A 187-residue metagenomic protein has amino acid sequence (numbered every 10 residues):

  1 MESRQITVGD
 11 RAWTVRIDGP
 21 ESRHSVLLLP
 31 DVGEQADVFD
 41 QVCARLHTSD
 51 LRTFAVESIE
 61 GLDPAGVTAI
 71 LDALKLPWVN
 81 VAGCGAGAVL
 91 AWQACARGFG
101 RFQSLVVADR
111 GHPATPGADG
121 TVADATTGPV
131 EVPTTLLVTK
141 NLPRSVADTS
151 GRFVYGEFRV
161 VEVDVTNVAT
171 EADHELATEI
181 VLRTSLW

Functional and structural regions predicted by a protein language model:
T7-H24: Short beta-strand-to-loop junctions in surface cap/lid or active-site-entrance loops
R23-V32: Short beta-strand element of the alpha/beta-hydrolase
V32-C43: The serine-hydrolase catalytic nucleophile loop
C43-D63: Conserved alpha/beta-hydrolase
L62-V79: Conserved acidic catalytic loop of the alpha/beta-hydrolase fold
A82-A91: Gly/Ala-rich beta-loop-alpha elbow adjacent to hydrolase catalytic centers
P129-V130, L136-V138: Short beta-strand/loop motif that positions the catalytic acidic residue of the alpha/beta-hydrolase fold
R159-W187: Catalytic active-site module of serine/aspartate enzymes centered on a nucleophile-bearing elbow/loop
